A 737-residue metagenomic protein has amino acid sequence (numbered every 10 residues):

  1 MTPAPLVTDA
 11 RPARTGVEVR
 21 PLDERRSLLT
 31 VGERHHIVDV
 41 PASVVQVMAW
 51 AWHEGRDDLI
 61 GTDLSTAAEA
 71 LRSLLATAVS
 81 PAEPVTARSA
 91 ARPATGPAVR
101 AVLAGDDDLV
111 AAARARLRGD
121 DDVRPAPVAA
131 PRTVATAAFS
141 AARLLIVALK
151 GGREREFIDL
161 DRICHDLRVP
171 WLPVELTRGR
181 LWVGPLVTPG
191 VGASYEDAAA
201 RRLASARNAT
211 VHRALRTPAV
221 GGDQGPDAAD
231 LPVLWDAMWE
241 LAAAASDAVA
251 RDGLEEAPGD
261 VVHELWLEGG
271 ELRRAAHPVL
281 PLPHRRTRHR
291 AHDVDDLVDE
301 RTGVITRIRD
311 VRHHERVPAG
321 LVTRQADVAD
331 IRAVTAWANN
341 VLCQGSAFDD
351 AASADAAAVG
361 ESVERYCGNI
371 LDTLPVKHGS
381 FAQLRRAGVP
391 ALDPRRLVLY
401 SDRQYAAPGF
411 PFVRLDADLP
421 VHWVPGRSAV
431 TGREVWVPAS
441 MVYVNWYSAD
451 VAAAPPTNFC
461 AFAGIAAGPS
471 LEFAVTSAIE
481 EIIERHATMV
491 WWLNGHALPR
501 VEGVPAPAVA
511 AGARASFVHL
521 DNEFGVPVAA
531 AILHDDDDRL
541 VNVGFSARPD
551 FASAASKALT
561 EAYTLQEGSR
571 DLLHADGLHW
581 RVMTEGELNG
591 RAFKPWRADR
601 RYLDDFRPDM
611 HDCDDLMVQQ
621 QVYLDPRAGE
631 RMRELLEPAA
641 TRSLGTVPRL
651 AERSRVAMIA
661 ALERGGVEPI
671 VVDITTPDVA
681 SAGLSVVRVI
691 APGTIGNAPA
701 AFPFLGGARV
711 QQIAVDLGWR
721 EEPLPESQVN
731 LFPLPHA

Functional and structural regions predicted by a protein language model:
T2-A13, E18-P21, L28-G32, D39-H53 (+6 more regions): Glycine-rich phosphate/adenylate-binding loop
R34-I37, D537: Short, surface-exposed beta-strand-loop junctions and turns on beta-sheet-rich folds
L59-S65, A70-S73, E256-A737: Helix-biased "structured C-terminal domain" signature
P81-A101, V134-T136, V220-D223: A short, basic/flexible loop-to-alpha-helix module at the beginning of a structural domain
A87-R124, D230-A243: Glycine-rich adenosine-cofactor-binding loop
R114, F157-H165, P505-P507, I659: Short amphipathic alpha-helical segments and helix-helix/interface helices
R116-A142: A short, well-structured beta->alpha microelement
A137-F139, P185-V187, V679-G683: Short glycine-biased active-site loop of nucleotidyltransferases that positions the nucleotide triphosphate and helps
